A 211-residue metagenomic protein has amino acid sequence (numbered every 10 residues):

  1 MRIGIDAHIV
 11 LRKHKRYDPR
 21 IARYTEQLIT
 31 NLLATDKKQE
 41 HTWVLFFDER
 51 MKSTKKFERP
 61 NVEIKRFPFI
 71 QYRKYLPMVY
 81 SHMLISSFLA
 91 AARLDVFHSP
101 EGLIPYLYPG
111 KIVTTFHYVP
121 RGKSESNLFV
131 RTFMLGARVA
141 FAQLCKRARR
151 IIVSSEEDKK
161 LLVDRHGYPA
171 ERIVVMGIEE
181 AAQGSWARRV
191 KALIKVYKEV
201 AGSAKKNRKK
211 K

Functional and structural regions predicted by a protein language model:
M1-K211: Carbohydrate transferase catalytic cores enriched for Leloir-type hexosyltransferases
